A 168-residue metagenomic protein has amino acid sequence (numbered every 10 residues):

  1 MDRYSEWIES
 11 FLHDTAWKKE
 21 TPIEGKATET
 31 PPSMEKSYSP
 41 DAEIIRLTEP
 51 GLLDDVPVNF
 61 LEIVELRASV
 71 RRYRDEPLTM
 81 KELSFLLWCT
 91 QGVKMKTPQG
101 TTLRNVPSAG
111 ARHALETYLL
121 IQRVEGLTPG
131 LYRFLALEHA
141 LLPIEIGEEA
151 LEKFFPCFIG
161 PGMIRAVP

Functional and structural regions predicted by a protein language model:
M1-P168: N-terminal accessory segments that position/regulate proteins before the catalytic core
